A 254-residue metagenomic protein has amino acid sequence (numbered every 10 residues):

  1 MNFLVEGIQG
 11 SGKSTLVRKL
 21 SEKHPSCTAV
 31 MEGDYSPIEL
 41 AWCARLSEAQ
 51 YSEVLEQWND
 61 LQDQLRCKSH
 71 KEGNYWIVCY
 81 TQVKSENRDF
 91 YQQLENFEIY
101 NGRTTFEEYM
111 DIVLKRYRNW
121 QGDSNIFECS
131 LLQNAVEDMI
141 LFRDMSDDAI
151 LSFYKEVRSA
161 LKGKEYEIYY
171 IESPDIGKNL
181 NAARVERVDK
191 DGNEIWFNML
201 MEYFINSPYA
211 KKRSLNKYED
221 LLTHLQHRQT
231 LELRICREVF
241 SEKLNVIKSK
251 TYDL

Functional and structural regions predicted by a protein language model:
V5: Hydrophobic anchor at the beta1->P-loop junction of P-loop NTPases
I8: P-loop (Walker A) phosphate-binding loop of NTP-binding proteins
G12: Conserved glycine(s) of the Walker
L16, L20: Hydrophobic positions on the alpha1 helix immediately C-terminal to the Walker A/P-loop
S21-T81, E137-F142: Conserved substrate/cofactor phosphate-moiety recognition/catalytic segment in nucleotide-dependent phosphotransferases
D63-L161: Glycine-rich phosphate-binding loop used to anchor ATP phosphates in small-molecule kinases, encompassing both
F127-S130, D147-E202: Conserved phosphate-donor/acceptor-positioning beta-strand/loop module used by diverse small-molecule
I195-L254: NTP-dependent small-molecule kinase module
